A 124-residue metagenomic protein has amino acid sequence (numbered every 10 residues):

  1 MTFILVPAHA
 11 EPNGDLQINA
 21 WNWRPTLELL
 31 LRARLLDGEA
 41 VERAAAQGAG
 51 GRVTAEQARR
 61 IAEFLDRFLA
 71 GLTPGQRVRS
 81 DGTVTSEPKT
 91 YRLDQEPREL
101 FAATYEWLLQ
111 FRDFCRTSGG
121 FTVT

Functional and structural regions predicted by a protein language model:
M1-T124: Acidic (Asp/Glu-rich) sequence patches and key acidic residues that form negatively charged surfaces used
